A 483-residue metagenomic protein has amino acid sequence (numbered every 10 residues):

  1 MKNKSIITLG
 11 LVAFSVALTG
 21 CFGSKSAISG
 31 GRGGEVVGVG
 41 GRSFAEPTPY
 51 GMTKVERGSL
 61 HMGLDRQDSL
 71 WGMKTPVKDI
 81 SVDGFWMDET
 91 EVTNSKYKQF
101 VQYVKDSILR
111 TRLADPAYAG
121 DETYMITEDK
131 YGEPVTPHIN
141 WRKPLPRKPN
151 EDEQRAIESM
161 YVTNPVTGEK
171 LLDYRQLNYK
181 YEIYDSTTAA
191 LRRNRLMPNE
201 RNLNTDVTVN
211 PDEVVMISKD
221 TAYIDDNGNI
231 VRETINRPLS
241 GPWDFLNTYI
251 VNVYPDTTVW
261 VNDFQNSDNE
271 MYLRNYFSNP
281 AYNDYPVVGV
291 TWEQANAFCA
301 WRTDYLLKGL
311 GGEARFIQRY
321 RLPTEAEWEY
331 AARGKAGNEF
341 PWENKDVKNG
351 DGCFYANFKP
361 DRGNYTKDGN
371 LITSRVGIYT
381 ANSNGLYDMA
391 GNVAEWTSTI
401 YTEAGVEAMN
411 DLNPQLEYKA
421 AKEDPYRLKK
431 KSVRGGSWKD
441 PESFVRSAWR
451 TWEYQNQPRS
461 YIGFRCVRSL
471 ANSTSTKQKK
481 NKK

Functional and structural regions predicted by a protein language model:
M1-T8: Bacterial N-terminal signal peptides that target proteins for export
T8-V16: Sec-dependent N-terminal signal peptides
T19-G20: C-terminal motif of bacterial Sec signal peptides marking the signal peptidase cleavage site
K25-R32, K54-V55, H61, R66 (+8 more regions): Functional-site microenvironments in short loops/helix caps that host divalent-cation chemistry
S26-A45: N-terminal pre-domain segments of enzymes
G40-R42, T75, K419-A421, R450-Q455: Short, P/G- and charge-enriched loop/turn segments at secondary-structure junctions
F44-G120, E128, P134, H138-N279 (+2 more regions): A short glycine-rich, aromatic-capped structural motif
S460-T476: Short, structured beta-strand segments at or near domain termini in extracellular proteins/domains
